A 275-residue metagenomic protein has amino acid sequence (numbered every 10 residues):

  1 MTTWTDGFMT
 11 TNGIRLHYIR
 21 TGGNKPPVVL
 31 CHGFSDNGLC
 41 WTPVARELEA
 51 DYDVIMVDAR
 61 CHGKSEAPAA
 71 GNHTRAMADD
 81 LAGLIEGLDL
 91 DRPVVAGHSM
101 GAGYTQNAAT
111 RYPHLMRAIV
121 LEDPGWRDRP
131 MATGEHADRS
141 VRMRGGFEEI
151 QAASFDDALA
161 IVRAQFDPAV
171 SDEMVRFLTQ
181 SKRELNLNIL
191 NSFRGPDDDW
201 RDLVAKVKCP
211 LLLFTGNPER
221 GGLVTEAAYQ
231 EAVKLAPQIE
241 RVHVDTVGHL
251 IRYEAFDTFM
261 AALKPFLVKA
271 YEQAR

Functional and structural regions predicted by a protein language model:
I14-A67: Conserved HGGG/HGGXW glycine-rich cap/lid loop of the alpha/beta-hydrolase fold
A76-P93: Conserved acidic catalytic loop of the alpha/beta-hydrolase fold
V95-G97, E122: Short beta-strand immediately N-terminal to the catalytic nucleophile in serine-hydrolase-like folds
G97-G101, T105: Gly/Ala-rich beta-loop-alpha elbow adjacent to hydrolase catalytic centers
Q106-T110, R117-I150: Flexible "cap/lid" loop of the alpha/beta hydrolase fold
P130-E135, E149-C209: Conserved alpha/beta-hydrolase catalytic His-Asp/Glu region
L211-V247: Conserved loop-alpha-helix segment in the C-terminal half of the alpha/beta-hydrolase fold that carries the catalytic
Q238-R275: Catalytic active-site module of serine/aspartate enzymes centered on a nucleophile-bearing elbow/loop
